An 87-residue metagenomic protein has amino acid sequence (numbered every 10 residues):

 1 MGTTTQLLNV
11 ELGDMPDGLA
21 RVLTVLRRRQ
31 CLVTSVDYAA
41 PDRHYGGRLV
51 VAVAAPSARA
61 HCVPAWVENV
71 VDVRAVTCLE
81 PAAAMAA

Functional and structural regions predicted by a protein language model:
M1-A87: A conserved regulatory-domain signal marking ACT and ACT-like small-molecule sensing domains and adjacent regulatory
